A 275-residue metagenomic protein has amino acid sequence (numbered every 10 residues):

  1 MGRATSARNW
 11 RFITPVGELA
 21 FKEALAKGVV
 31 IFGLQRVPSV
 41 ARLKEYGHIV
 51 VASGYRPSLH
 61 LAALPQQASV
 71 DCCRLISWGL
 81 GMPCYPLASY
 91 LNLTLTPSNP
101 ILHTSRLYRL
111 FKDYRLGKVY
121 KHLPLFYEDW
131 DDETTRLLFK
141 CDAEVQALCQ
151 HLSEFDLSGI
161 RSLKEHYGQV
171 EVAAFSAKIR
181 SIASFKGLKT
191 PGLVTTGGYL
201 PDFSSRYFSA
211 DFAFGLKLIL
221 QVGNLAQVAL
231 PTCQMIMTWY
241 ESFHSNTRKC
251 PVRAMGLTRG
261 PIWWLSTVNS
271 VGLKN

Functional and structural regions predicted by a protein language model:
M1-I49: Rossmann-like NAD(P)(H) cofactor-binding subdomain of soluble oxidoreductases
V16, A20-F21, I76-S77, V222: Broad structural signal for hydrophobic residues in well-ordered alpha-helices, predominantly aliphatic
K22-E23, Q67, W78-P83, A147-F155 (+1 more regions): Secondary-structure boundary elements
A26-F32, P83-L87, F155, A229-P231: Short secondary-structure capping/junction motifs at helix and strand boundaries
L34-R36, L87, I160: Conserved beta-strand termini and adjacent loop/short-helix elements that scaffold enzyme active sites in alpha/beta
P38-C141, P261, S266-K274: Substrate/ligand-engaging "lid" and interaction regions
L116-K121, E128, T135-N275: NAD(P)-dependent Rossmann-like dehydrogenase/reductase catalytic/cofactor-binding core
